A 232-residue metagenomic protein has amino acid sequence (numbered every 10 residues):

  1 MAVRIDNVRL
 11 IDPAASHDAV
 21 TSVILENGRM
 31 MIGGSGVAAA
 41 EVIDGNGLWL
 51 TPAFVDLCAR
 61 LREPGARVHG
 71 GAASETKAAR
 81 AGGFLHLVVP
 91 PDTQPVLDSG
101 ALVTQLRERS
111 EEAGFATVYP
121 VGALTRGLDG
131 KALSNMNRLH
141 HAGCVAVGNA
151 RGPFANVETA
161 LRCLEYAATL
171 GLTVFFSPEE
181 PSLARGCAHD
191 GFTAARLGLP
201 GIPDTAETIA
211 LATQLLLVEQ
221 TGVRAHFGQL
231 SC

Functional and structural regions predicted by a protein language model:
M1-A2, V37-A40, N46, L50 (+6 more regions): Short coil/turn connectors at secondary-structure junctions
M1-A38: N-terminal metal-binding scaffold of metallo-dependent hydrolase/deaminase domains
V8, G28, G47, C58 (+6 more regions): Divalent metal-coordination and catalytic microenvironments
G45-S110: Metal-associated gating/positioning segment near the N- to mid-region
N46, R67-G71, D98-L102, G127-K131 (+2 more regions): Short secondary-structure boundary/capping elements
L57-G70, P91, Y119-A132, R151 (+1 more regions): Active-site mouth loops of central-metabolism enzymes
G100-T117, V121, E165-F176: Alpha-helix-loop-beta-strand connector modules within alpha/beta enzyme cores
L133-C232: Histidine/acidic residue-rich metal-binding segments in metalloenzymes
